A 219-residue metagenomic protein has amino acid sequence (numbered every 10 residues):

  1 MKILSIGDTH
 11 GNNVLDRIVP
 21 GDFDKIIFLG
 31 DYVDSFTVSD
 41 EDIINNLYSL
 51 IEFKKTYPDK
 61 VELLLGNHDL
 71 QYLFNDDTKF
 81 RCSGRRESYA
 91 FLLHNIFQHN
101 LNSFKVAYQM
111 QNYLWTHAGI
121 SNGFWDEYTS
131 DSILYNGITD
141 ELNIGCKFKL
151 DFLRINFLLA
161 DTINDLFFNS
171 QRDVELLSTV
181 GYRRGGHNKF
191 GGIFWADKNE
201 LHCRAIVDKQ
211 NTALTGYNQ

Functional and structural regions predicted by a protein language model:
M1-H10, L93, A196-N199: Short, charged, low-hydrophobicity "junction" segments
M1-L4, Y108-L114: Beta-strand-turn-beta hairpins that frame and shape the catalytic cleft of phosphate-ester-processing enzymes
I6, G11-F91: Core catalytic region of metal-dependent phosphoesterases/phosphodiesterases, especially metallo-beta-lactamase-like
N13-D16, L50, N102, R204-T212: A generic local structural motif
D22, P58, L101-S103, Q109-Q111 (+1 more regions): Short, well-ordered loop/turn elements at secondary-structure boundaries
D77-Q111: Extended active-site neighborhood of metal-dependent phosphoesterases/phosphodiesterases
E87, M110-G216: Active-site-proximal loop/helix segment associated with metal-binding centers of metalloenzymes
